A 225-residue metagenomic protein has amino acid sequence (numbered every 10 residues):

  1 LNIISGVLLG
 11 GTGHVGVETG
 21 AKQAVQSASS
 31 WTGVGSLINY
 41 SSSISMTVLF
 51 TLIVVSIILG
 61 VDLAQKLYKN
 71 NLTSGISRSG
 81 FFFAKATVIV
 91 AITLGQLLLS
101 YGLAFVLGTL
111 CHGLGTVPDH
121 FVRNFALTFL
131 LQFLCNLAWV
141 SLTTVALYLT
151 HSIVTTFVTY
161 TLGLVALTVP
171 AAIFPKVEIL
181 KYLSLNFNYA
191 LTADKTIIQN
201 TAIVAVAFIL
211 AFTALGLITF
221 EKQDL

Functional and structural regions predicted by a protein language model:
L1-I58, F82-T150, N188-V204: Secretory targeting signals
I4-G11, T150-L185: Transmembrane helix segments
I53-S74, R78, A86: Transmembrane helix boundary and interhelical loop/hinge segments in multi-pass membrane proteins
D62-L63, L97, A138-L142, I153 (+1 more regions): Transmembrane alpha-helices and adjacent helix-loop boundaries
N71, F81, T155-F157: Alpha-helical transmembrane segments and their helix-entry boundary regions
T93, T168-V169, T213: Hydrophobic transmembrane alpha-helices of multi-pass small-molecule transporters
A146-I153, E221, L225: Membrane-interface helix-boundary motifs at transmembrane edges
A207-L225: Junction motif at the cytosolic side of a transmembrane helix
